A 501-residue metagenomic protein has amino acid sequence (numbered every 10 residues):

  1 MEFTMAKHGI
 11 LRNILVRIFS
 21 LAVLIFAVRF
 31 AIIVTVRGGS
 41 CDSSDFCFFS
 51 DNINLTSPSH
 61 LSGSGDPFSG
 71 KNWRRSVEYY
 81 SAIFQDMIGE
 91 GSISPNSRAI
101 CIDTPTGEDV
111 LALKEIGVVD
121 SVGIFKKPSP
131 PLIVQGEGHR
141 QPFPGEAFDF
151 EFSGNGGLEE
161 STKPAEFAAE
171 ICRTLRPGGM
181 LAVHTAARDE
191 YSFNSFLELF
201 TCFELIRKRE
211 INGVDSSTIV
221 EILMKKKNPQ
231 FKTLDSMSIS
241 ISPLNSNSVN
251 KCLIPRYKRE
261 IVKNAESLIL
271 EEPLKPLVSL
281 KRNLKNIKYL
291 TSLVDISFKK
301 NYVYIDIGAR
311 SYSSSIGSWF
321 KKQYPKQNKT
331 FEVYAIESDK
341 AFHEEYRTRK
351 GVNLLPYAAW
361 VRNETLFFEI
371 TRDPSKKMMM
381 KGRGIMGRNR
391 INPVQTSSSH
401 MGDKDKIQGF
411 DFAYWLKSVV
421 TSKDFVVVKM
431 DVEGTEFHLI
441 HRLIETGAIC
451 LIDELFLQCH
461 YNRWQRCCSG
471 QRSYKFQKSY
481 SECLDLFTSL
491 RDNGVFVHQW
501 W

Functional and structural regions predicted by a protein language model:
E2-F68, W73, E170-R173, G178 (+2 more regions): Phosphate/nucleotide-binding beta-alpha loop and adjacent structural elements of enzyme active sites
P95-N96, N301: Phosphate-coordination loops involved in phosphoryl transfer and adenosine-cofactor binding
N96-R140, Q327-R349: Class I SAM-dependent methyltransferase SAM/SAH-binding core
Q135-E151: A short acidic, Gly/Pro-enriched loop at the edge of an enzyme's catalytic core that lines a small-molecule cofactor
F148-K163: A short SAM/SAH-binding and catalytic strip from SAM-dependent methyltransferases
